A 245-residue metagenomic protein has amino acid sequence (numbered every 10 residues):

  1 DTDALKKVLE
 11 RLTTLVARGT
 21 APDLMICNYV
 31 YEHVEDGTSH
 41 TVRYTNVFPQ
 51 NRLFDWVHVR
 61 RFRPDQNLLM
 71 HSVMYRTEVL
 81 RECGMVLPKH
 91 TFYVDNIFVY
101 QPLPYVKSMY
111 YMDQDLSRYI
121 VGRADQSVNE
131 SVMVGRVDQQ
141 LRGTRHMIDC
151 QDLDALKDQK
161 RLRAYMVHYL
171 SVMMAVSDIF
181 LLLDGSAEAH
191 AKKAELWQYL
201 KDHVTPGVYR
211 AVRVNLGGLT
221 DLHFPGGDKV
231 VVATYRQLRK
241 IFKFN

Functional and structural regions predicted by a protein language model:
D1-Y110, I120-M133: Donor-binding/catalytic cores of nucleotide-activated saccharide and glycerol-phosphate transferases/polymerases
A17-A21, D36-H40, Y44-F48, F62 (+7 more regions): Inter-domain helical "communication" segments and dimerization helices that couple sensory or membrane-embedded modules
M74-Y75, L170-A175: Solvent-exposed aromatic/hydrophobic patches embedded in short alpha-helical segments
K89, A155-K160: Short helix-to-loop capping/linker segments positioned immediately adjacent to catalytic or ligand/cofactor-binding
Y100, H168-S171: Non-catalytic, well-ordered alpha-helical scaffold segments
Q114-R123, N129-K157, M173-P206: Catalytic core of nucleotide-sugar-dependent glycosyltransferases
D158-H168: All-alpha amphipathic helical-bundle segments outside canonical DNA-binding/catalytic cores that form hydrophobic
L182-N245: Membrane-interface aromatic/basic loop that binds lipid-linked glycans or pyrophosphate carriers, typified by
